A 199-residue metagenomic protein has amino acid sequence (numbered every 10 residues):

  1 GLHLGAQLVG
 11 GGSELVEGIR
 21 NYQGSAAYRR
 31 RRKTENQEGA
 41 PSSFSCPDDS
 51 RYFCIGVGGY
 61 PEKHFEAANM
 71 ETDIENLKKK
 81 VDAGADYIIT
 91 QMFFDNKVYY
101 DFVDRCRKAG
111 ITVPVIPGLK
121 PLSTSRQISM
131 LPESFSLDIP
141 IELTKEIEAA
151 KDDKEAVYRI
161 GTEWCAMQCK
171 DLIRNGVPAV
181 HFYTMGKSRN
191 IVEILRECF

Functional and structural regions predicted by a protein language model:
G1, D86-D95, H181-T184: Catalytic beta/alpha-barrel core
G10-Y52, G56-A67, D73, D104 (+3 more regions): Active-site pocket-lining/capping segments in soluble small-molecule metabolic enzymes
H64, N96, T124-R126, S188-I191: Flexible loop/turn segments at secondary-structure boundaries
E71-A83, Y87: Small-aliphatic-rich amphipathic alpha-helix that forms the alpha element of a beta-alpha
K80, G84, P117, V180: Conserved, mostly hydrophobic/aromatic
A85-D86, I111, V177: A structural motif
E155-F199: C-terminal extensions of enzymes
